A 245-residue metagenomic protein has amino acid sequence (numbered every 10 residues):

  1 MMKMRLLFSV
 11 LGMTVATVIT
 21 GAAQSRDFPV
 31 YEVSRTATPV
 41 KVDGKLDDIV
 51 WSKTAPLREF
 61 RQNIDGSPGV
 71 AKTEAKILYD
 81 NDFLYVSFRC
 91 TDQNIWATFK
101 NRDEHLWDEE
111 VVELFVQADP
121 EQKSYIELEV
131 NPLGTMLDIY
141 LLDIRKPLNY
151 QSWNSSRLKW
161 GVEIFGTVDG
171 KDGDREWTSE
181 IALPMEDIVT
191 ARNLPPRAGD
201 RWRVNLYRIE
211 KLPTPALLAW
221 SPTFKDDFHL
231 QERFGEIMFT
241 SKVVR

Functional and structural regions predicted by a protein language model:
M1-L6: Positively charged n-region of N-terminal signal peptides that target proteins for export
S9-V18: Bacterial N-terminal signal peptides
G21-R245: Structural preference for beta-rich elements and adjacent junctions enriched in aromatics
